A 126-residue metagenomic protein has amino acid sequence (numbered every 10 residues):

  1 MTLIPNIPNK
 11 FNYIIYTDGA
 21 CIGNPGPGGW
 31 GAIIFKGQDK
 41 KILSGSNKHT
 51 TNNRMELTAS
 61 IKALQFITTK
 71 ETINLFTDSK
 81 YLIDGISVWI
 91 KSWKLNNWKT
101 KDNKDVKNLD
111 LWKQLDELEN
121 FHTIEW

Functional and structural regions predicted by a protein language model:
T2-T58, Q65-E71: RNase H-like nuclease fold core
A20-P27, I61-W126: RNase H catalytic domain
